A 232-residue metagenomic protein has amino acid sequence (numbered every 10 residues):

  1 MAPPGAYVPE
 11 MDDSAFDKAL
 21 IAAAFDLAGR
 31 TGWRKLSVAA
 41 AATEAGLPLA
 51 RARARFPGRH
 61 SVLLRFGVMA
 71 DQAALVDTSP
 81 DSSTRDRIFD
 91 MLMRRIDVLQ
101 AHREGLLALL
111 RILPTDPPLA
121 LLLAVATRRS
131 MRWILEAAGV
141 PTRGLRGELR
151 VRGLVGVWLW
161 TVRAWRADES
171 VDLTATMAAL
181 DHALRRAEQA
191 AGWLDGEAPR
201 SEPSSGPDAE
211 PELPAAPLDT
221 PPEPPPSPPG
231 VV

Functional and structural regions predicted by a protein language model:
A2, A15, D26-R30: Mature, function-bearing regions of proteins
A2-G5, A167-V232: C-terminal peripheral helix-coil segments that are non-catalytic and often amphipathic
A6-L20: Short, Lys/Arg-enriched anionic-surface-contact patches
A19, L27-R65: Helix-turn-helix
L20-A28, A70, A74: Short hydrophobic clusters on alpha-helical segments that form packing/core surfaces in small helical domains
R65, V76-R111, T115, V125-A126: Hydrophobic alpha-helical connector segments
P118-V140, E148-W160, A178: Amphipathic alpha-helical packing segments from all-alpha helical-bundle domains
V140-L145, A164-T174: Inter-helical turn/loop segments and adjacent helix faces that build the functional surface of alpha-helical bundle
